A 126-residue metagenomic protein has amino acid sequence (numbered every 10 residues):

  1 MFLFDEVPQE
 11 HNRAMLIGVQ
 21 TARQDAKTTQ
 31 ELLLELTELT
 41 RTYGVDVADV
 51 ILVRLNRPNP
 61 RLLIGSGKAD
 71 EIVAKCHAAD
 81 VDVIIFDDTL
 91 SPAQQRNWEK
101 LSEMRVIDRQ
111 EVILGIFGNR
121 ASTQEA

Functional and structural regions predicted by a protein language model:
F2-A126: Conserved P-loop NTPase architecture
